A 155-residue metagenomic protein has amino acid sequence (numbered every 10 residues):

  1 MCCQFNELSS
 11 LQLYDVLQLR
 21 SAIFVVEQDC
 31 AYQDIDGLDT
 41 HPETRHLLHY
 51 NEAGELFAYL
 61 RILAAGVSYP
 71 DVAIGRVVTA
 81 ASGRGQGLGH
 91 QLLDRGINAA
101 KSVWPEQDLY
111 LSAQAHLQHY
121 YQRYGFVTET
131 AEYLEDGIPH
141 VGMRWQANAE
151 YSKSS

Functional and structural regions predicted by a protein language model:
M1-H46, Y50-E55, S154-S155: Short amphipathic alpha-helix that is part of the acyltransferase structural core
D36-H41, G66, L134-D136: A short beta-turn/loop motif at secondary-structure boundaries
L48, E55-A65, D71-V78: Conserved beta-strand in the GNAT
A65-I74, R84, V103-Q107, G137-P139: A conserved beta-turn-beta hairpin within the catalytic core of GNAT-like acetyltransferases that forms part
T79, G85-N98: Conserved acetyl-CoA-binding loop-helix of GNAT-fold acetyltransferases
A80, Q114: Residue-level recognition of the GNAT/N-acetyltransferase active site
L93, A100-A113: Conserved GNAT acetyl-CoA-binding A-motif
Y110-S112, Q122, V127-G142: Conserved catalytic-core motifs of GNAT/GCN5-like acyltransferases
